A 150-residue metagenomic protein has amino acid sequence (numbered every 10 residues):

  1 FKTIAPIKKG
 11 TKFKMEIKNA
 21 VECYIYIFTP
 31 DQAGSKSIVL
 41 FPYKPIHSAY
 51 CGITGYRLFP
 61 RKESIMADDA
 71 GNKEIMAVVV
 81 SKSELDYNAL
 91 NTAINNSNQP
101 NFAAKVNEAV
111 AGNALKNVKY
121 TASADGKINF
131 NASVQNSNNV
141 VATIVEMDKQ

Functional and structural regions predicted by a protein language model:
F1-Q150: Secretory-pathway glycoprotein ectodomains that are cysteine- and/or Ser/Thr/Pro-rich
